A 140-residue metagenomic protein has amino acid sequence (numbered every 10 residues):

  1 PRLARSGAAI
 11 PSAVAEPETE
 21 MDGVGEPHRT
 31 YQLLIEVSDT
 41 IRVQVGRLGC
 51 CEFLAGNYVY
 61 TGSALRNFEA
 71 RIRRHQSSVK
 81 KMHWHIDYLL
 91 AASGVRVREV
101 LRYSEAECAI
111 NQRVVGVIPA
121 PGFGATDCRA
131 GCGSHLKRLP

Functional and structural regions predicted by a protein language model:
R2-S77, V97-E105, G116: GIY-YIG nuclease catalytic motif and its immediate N-terminal context
E20-V24, L65-P140: Aromatic/basic micro-patches that form nucleic-acid/chromatin recognition or nuclease catalytic surfaces
